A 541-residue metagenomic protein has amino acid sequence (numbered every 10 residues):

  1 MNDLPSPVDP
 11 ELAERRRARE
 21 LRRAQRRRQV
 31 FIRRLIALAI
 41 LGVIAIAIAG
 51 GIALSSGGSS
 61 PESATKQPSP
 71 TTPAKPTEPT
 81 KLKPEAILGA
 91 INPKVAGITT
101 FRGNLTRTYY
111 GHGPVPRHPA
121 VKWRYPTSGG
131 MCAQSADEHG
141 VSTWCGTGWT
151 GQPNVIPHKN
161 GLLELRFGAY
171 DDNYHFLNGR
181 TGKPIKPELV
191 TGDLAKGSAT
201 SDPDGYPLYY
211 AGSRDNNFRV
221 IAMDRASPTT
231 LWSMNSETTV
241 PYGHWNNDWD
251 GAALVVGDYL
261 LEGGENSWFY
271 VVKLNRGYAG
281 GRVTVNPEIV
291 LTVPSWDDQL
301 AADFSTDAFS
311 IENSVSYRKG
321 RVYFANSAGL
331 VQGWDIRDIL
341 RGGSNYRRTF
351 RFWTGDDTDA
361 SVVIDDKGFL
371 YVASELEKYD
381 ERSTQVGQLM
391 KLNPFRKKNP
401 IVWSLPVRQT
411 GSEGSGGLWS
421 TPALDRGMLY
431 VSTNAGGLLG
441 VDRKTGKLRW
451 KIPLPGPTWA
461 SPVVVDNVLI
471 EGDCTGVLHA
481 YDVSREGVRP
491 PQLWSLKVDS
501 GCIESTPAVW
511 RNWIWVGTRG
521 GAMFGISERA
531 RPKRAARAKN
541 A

Functional and structural regions predicted by a protein language model:
M1-I32: Terminal targeting segments of Actinobacterial cell-envelope proteins
N2-D3, V8-L12, P61-P70, H112-P114 (+1 more regions): Intrinsically disordered, low-complexity Ser/Thr/Pro-rich tracts
P5, D9-P10, S56-G57, G140 (+2 more regions): Short, flexible coil/linker elements and helix-boundary hinge sites characteristic of intrinsically disordered
F31-R34, L38, A64: Low-complexity, Ser/Thr/Pro/Gly-rich disordered linker/stalk regions
L38-A49: Core hydrophobic alpha-helical transmembrane segments of single-pass membrane proteins
A47-S69: C-terminal region of N-terminal signal peptides and the immediate post-cleavage residues of exported proteins
P70-A96, F101, T108-W149, N154-D250 (+1 more regions): Extracytoplasmic/lumenal domain signature
